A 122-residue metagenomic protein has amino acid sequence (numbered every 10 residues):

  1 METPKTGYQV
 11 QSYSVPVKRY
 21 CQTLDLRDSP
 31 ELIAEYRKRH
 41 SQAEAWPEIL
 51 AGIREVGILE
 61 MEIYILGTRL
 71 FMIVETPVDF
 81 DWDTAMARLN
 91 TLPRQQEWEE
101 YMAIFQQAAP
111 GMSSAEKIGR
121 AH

Functional and structural regions predicted by a protein language model:
E2-V17: Acidic, low-complexity proline/glycine-rich segments
G7-Y8, G57-L59: Short structured motifs
V17-Y36: Short glycine-/aliphatic-rich beta-strand segments at the starts of folded cytosolic domains
Y20-D25, L59-L92: Short, well-ordered beta-strand segments in beta-rich or mixed alpha/beta enzyme and ligand-binding folds
S29, Q42, W46, R88-L92: Polar helix-capping/helix-linker motif
L32-G57: Short amphipathic alpha-helical segments
V56, T76-E116: An amphipathic, aromatic/His-enriched active-site/gating alpha helix that lines ligand/cofactor pockets
A121-H122: Conserved small/polar residues in nucleotide/adenosyl-binding loops
